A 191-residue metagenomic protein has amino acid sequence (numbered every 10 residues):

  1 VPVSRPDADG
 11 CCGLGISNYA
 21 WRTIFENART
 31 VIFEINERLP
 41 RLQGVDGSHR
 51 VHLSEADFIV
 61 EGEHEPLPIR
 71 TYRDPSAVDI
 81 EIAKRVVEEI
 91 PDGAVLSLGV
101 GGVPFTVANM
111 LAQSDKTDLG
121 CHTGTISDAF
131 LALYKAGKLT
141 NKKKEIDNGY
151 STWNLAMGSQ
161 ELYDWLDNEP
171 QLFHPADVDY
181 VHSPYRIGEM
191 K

Functional and structural regions predicted by a protein language model:
V1-K191: Conserved alpha/beta enzyme-core scaffold
